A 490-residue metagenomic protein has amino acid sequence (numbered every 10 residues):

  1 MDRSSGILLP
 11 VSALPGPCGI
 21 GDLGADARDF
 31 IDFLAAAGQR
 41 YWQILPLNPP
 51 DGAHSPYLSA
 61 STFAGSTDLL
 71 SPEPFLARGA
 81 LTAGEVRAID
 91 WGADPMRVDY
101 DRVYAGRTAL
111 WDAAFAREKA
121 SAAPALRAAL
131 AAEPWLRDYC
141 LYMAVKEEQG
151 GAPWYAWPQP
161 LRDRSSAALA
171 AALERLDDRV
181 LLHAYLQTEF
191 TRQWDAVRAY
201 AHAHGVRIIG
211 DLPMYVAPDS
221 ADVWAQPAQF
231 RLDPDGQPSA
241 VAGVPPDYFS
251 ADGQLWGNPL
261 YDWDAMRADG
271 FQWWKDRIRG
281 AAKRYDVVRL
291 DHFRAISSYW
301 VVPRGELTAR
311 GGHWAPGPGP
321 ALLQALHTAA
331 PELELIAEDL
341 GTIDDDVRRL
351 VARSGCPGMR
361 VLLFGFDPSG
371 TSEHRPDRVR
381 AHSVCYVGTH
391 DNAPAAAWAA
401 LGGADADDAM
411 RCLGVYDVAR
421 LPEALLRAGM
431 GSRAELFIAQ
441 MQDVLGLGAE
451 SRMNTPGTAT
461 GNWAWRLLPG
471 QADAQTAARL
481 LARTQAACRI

Functional and structural regions predicted by a protein language model:
M1-S12, R28: N-terminal regions that are enriched for targeting/export leaders and immediately downstream pro/stem segments
P10, A53-T191, Y215-I438, Q442-A449 (+1 more regions): Alpha-amylase-like alpha-glycosidases and glucanotransferases acting on alpha-linked glucans and related
A25-P50, R284-Y285: Catalytic domains of carbohydrate-active enzymes, especially glycoside hydrolases
A35, W194-H202, H327, V351-A352: Surface-exposed amphipathic alpha-helices with a cationic face
L45, R207-I209, P213, V287 (+1 more regions): Outer-envelope exported proteins of Gram-negative bacteria
H183-Y215: Conserved, well-ordered alpha-helix/loop/beta-strand core segments that scaffold catalytic motifs
Q475-I490: C-terminal accessory segments of extracellular proteins
